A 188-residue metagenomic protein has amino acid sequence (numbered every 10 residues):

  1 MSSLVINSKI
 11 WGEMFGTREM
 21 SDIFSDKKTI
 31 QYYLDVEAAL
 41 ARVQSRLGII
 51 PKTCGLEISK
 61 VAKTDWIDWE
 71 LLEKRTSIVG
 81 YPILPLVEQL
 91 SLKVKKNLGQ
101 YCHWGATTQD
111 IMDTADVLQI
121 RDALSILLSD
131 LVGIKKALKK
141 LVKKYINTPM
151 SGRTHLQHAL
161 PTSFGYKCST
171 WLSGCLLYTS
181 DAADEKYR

Functional and structural regions predicted by a protein language model:
S2-S180: A helix-coil-helix interface module used to build multimeric assemblies and to scaffold catalytic/cofactor sites
Y178-R188: Single conserved hydrophobic/aromatic residue that forms the stacking wall/gate of nucleotide- or nucleobase-binding
